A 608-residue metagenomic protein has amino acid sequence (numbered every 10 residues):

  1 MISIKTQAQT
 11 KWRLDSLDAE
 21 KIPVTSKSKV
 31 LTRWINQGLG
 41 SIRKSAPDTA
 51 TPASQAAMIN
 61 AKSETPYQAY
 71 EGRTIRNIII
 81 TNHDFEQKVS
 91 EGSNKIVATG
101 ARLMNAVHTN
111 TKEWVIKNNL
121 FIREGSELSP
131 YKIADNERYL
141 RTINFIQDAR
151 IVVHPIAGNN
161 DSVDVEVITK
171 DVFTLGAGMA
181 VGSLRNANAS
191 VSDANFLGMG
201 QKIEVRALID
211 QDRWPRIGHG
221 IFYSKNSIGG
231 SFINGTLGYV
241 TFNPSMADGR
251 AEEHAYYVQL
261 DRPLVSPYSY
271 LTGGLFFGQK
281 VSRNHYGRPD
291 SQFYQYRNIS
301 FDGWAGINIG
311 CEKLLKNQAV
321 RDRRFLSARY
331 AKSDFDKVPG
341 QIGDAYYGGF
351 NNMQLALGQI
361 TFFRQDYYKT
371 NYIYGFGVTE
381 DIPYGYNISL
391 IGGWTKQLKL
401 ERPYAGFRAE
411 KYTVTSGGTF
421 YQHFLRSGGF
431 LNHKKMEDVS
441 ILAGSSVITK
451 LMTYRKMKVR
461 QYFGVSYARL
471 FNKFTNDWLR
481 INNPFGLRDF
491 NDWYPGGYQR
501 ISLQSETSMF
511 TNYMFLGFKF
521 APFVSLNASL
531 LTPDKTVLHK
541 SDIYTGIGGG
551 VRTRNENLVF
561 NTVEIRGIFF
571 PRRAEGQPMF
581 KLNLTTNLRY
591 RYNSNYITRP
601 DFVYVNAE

Functional and structural regions predicted by a protein language model:
I4-M436, V447-E608: Immediate N-terminus of the mature polypeptide
